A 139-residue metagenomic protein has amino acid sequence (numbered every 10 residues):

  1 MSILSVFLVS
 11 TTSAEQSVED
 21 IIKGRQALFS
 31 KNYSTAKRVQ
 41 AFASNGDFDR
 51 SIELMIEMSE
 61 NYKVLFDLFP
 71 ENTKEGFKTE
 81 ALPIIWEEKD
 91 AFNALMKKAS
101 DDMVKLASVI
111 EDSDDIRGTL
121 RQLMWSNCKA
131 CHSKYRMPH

Functional and structural regions predicted by a protein language model:
M1-F7: Bacterial N-terminal signal peptides
L8-Q16: Sec/Tat signal peptide C-region and signal peptidase I cleavage site
Q16-H139: Sequence context surrounding c-type heme c attachment/ligation sites in exported
